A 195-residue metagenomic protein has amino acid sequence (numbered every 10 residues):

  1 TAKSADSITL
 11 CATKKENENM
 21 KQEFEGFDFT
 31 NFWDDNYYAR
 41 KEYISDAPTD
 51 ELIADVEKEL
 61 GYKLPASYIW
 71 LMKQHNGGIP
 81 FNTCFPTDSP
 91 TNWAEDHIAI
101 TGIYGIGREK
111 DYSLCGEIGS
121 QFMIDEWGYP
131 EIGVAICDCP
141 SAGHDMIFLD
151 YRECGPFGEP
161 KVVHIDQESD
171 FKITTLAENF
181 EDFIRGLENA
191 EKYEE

Functional and structural regions predicted by a protein language model:
K3-K14: Short, low-complexity, charge-dense intrinsically disordered segments
M20-S141, E191-E195: A surface-exposed partner-binding patch
S141-A142, C154-P156: Short strand-connecting beta-turns/loops that link adjacent beta-strands
S141-H144, S169: Glycine-centered tight beta-turn/hairpin loop motif at sheet-sheet or coil-to-beta transitions
I147-G155: Low-complexity, glycine/alanine/valine/leucine- and proline-rich hydrophobic stretches
G158-H164: Short aromatic-glycine-(Arg/Gly/Cys) micro-motifs in beta-strand/loop hairpins
H164-F171: Short, solvent-exposed aromatic-acidic interface loops
I173-F180, I184-E188: Compact, glycine/acidic-enriched structural inserts
